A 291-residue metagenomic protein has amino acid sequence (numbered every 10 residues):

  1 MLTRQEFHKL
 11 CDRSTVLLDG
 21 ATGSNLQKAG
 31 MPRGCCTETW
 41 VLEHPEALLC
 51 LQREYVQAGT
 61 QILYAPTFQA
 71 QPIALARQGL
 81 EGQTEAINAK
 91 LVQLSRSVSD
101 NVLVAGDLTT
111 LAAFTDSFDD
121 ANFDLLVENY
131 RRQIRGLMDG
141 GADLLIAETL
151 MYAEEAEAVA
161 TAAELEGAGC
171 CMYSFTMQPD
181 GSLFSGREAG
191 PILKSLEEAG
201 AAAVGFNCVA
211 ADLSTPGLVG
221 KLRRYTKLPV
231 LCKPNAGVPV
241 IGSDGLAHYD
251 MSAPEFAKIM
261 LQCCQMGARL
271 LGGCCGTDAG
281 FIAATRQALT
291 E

Functional and structural regions predicted by a protein language model:
M1-E291: Domain-level signal for soluble alpha/beta catalytic cores
